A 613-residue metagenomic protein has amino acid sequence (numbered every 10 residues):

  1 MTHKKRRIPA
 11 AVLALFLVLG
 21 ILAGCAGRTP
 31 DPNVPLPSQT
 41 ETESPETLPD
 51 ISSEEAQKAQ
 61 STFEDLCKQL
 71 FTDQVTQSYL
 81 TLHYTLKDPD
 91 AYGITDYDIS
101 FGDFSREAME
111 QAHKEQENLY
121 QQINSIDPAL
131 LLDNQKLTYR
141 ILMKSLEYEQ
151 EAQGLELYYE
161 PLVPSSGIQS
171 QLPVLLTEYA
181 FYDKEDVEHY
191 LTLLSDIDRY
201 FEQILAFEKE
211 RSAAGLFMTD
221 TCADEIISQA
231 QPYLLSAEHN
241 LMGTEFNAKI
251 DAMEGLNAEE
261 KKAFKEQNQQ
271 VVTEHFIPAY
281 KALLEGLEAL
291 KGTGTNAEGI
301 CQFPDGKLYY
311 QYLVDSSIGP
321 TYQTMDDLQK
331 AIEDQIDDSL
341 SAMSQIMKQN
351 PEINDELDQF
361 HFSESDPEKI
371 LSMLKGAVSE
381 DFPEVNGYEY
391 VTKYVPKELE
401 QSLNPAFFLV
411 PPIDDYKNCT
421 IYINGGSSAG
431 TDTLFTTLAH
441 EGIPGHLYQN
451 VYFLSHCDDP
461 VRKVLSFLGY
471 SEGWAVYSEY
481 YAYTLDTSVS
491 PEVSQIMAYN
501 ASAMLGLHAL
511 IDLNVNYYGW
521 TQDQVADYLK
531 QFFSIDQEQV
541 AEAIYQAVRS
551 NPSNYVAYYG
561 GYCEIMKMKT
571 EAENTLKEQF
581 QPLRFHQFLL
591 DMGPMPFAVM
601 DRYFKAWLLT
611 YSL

Functional and structural regions predicted by a protein language model:
M1-K5: N-terminal secretory signal peptides that target proteins for export/translocation
R7-V18: Sec-dependent N-terminal signal peptides
G20-G24: C-terminal motif of bacterial Sec signal peptides marking the signal peptidase cleavage site
A26-R28: Bacterial signal peptide processing site
D31-P32: Extended, charge-enriched "interface" segments that sit outside catalytic cores
L36-P37, E41-L613: N-terminal maturation segment of proteins
